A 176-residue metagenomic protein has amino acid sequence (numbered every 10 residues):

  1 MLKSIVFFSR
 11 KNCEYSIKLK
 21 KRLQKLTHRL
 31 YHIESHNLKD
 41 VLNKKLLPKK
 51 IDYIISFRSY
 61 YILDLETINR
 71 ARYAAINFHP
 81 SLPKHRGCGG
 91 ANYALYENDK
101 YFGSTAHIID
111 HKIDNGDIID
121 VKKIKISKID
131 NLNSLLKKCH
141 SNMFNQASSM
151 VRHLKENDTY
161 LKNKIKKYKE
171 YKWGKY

Functional and structural regions predicted by a protein language model:
M1-Y176: One-carbon transfer enzymes
